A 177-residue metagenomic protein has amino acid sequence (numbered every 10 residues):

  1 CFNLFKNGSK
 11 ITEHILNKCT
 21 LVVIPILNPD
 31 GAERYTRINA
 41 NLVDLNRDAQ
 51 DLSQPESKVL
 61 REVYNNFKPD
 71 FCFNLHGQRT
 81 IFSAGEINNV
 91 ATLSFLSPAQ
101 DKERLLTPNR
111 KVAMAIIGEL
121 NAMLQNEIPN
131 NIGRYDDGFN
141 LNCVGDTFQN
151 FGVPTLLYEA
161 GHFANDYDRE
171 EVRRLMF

Functional and structural regions predicted by a protein language model:
C1-N130: Active-site/substrate-binding loop(s) of hydrolase catalytic cores
Y135-F177: Active-site-adjacent mobile loop/cap segments within catalytic or ligand-binding domains
